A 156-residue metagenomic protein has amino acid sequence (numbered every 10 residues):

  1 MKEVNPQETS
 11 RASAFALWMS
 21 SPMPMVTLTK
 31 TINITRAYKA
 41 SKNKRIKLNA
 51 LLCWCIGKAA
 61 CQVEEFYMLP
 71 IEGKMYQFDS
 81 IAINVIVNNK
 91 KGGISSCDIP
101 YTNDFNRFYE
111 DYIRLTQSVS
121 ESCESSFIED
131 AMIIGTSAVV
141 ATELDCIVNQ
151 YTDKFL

Functional and structural regions predicted by a protein language model:
M1-T29, N49, A131-S137, A141-L156: Flexible, Gly/Pro-enriched loop and linker segments at secondary-structure and domain junctions
Q7, M19-L51, Y67-I83: Gly/Ser/Thr-rich phosphate-binding loops and adjoining beta-strand/alpha-helix segments that form adenosine-phosphate
R11-L17, P70-K74, I83-N84, S118-I128 (+1 more regions): Intrinsically disordered, low-complexity boundary segments flanking structured domains
S13-A14, R36, R107, D111: Exposed alpha-helical structural elements
K44, V63, V119-C123: Short secondary-structure junctions and interdomain/linker hinges
C53-A59: Structural preference for long, well-ordered alpha-helical segments in enzyme cores
C61-I99: Hydrophobic/aromatic-rich structural module bridging two neighboring secondary-structure elements via a short loop
N89-C146: Helical lid/core segments from catalytic subdomains that handle acyl or acyl-like groups
